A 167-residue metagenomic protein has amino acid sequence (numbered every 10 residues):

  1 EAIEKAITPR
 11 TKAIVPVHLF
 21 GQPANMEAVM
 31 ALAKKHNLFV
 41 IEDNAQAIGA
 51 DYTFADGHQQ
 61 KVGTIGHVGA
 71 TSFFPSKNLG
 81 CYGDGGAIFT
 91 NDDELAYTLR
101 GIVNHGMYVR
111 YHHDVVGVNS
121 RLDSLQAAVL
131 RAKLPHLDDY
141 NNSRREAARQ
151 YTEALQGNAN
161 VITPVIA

Functional and structural regions predicted by a protein language model:
E1, K5, A13-V17, M26-A28 (+5 more regions): PLP-dependent aminotransferase class I/II
A2-C81, A87-F89: Active-site phosphate-binding strand-loop segment of PLP-dependent enzymes
G85-G86, Q126: Small-molecule pocket liners
